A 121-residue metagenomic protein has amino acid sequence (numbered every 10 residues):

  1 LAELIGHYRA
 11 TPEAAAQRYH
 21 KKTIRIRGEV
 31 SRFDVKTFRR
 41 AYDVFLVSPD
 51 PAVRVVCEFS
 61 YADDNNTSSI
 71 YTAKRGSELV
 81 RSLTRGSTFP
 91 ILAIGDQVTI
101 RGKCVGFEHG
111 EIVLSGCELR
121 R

Functional and structural regions predicted by a protein language model:
L1-R121: OB-fold and OB-like single-stranded nucleic-acid-recognition modules and their adjacent interaction interfaces
